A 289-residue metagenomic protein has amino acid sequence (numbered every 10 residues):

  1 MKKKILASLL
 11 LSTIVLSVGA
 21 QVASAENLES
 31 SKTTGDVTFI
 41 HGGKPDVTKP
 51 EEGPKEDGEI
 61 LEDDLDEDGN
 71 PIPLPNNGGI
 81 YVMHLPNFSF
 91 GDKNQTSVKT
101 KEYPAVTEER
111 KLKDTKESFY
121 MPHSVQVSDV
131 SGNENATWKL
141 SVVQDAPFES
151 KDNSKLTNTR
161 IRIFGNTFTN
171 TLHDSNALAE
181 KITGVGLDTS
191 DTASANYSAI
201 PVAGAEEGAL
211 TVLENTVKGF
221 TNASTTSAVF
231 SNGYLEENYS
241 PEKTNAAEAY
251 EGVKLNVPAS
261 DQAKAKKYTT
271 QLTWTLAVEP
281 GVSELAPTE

Functional and structural regions predicted by a protein language model:
M1-S8: Bacterial Sec-dependent N-terminal signal peptides
A7, Q21-E289: Signature of Gram-negative chaperone-usher
L11-S17: Bacterial N-terminal signal peptides
